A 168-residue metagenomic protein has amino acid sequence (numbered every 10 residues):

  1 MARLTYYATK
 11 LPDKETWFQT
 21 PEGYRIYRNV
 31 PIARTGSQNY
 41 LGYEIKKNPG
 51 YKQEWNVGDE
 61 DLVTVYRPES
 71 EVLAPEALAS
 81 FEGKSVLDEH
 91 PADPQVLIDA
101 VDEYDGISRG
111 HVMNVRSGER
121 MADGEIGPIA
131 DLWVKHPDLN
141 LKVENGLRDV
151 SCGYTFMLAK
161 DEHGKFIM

Functional and structural regions predicted by a protein language model:
M1-M168: Signature of dsDNA virion morphogenesis modules
